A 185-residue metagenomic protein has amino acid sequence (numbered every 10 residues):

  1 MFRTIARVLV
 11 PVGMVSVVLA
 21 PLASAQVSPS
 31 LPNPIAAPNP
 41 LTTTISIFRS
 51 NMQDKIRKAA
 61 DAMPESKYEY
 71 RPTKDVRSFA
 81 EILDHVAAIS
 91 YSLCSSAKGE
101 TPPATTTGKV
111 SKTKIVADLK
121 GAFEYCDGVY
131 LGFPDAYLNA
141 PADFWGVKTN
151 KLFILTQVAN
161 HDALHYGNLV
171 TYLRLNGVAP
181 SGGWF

Functional and structural regions predicted by a protein language model:
M1-R7: N-terminal secretory signal peptides that target proteins for export/translocation
L9-P21: Bacterial N-terminal signal peptides
A25-P34: Cleaved targeting-peptide boundary
V27, S46-R57, K67-T105, D143-F185: Short, contiguous alpha-helical
P32, S50-D54, G108, K112 (+2 more regions): Carbohydrate-interacting regions of secretory-pathway proteins
A37-F48: N-terminal beta-strand motif that seeds the catalytic metal site of vicinal oxygen chelate
K55, A59-A60, C94, Y125-Y130: Well-ordered alpha-helical scaffold segments within catalytic/enzyme domains
V110-D143, T149-L164: Acidic/histidine-rich alpha-helical segments that form the ligand environment of transition-metal centers
